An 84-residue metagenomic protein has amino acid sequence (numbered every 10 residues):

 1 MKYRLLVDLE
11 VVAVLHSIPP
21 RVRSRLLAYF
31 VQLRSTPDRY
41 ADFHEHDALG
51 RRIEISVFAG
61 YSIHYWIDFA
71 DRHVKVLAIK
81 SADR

Functional and structural regions predicted by a protein language model:
K2-R4, L9, A13, S17 (+2 more regions): Enriched for short, Lys/Arg-rich terminal
V31-V57: A short, surface-exposed loop/turn module that caps and links secondary-structure elements
